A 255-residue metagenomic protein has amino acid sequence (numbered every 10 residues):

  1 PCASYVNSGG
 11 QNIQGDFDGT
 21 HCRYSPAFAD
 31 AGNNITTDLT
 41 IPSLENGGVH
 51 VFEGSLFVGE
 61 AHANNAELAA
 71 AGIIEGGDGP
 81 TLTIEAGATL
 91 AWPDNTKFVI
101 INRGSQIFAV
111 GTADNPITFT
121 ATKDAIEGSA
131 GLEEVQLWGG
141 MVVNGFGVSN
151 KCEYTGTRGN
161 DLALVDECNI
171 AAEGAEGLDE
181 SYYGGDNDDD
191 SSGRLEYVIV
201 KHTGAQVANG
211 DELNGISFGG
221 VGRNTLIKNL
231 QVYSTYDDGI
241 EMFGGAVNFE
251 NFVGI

Functional and structural regions predicted by a protein language model:
P1-I255: Beta-strand/loop edge motif enriched in small/polar residues
